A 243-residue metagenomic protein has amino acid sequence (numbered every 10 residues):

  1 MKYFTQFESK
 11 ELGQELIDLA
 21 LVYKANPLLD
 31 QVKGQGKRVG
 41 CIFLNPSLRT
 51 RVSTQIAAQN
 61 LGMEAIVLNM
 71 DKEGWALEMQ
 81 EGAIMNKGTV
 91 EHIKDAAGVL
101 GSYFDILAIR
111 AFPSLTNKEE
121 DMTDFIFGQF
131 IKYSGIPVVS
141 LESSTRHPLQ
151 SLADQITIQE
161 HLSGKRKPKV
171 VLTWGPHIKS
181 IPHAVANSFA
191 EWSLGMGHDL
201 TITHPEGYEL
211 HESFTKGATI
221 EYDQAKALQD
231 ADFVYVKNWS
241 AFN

Functional and structural regions predicted by a protein language model:
M1-V52, I56: Positively charged, low-complexity intrinsically disordered leader regions
F7, L16-N26, L61, A96-Y103 (+6 more regions): Change "in soluble alpha/beta enzymes" to "in soluble alpha/beta proteins
K10-E11, S144-L149, E209, A225-Q229: A short acidic, often aromatic-flanked loop/helix-cap motif at beta-alpha or helix-coil junctions that lines enzyme
Q14-I17, L21, K94-G98, G128 (+5 more regions): Amphipathic, non-transmembrane alpha-helical secondary structure
A25-L29, K94-D95, I220-D223: A generic local structural motif
V32-G40, L48-Q159: Phosphate/diphosphate ligand-binding glycine-rich loop within oxidoreductases
L44-I66, Q159-F242: Glycine-rich phosphate/diphosphate-binding loop of Rossmann-like nucleotide-binding domains
L115-T116, A241-N243: Short glycine-rich, flexible loops that bind phosphorylated cofactors or substrates
